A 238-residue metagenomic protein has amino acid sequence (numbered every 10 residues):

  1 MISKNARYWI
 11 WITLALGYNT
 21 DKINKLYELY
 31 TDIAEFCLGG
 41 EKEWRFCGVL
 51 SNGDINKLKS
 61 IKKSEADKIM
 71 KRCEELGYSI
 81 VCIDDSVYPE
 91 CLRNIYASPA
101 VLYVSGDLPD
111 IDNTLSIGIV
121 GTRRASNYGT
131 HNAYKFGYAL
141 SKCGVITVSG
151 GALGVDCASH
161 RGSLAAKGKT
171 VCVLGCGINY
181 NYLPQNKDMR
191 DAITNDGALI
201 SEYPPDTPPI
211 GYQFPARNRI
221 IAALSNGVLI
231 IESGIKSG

Functional and structural regions predicted by a protein language model:
M1-N5, E74, I80-G238: Glycine-biased, small-residue-rich flexible motifs in mid-sequence functional cores and linkers
M1-S86: Short, small/acidic-rich helices and loops at N termini and domain boundaries of DNA replication/processing enzymes
